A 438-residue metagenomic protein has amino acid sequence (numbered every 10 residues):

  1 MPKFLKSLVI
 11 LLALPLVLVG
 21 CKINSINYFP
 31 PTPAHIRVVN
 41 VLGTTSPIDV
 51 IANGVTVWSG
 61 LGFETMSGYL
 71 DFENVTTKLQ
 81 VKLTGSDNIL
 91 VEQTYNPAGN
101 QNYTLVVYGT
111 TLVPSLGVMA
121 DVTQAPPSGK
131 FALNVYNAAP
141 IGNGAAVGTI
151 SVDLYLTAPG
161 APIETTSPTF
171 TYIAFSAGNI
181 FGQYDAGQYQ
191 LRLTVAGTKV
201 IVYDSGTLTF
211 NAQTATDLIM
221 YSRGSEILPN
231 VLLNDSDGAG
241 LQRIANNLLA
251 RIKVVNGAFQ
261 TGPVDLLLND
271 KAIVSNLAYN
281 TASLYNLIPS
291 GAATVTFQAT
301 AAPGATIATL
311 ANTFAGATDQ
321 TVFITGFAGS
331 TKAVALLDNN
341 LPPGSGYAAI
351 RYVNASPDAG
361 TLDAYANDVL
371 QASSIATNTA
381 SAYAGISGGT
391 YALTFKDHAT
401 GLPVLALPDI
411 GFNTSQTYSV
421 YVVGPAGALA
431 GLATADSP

Functional and structural regions predicted by a protein language model:
M1-G20: Sec-dependent bacterial lipoprotein signal peptides
C21-P438: Intrinsically disordered, low-complexity polar regions and short flexible loop motifs
